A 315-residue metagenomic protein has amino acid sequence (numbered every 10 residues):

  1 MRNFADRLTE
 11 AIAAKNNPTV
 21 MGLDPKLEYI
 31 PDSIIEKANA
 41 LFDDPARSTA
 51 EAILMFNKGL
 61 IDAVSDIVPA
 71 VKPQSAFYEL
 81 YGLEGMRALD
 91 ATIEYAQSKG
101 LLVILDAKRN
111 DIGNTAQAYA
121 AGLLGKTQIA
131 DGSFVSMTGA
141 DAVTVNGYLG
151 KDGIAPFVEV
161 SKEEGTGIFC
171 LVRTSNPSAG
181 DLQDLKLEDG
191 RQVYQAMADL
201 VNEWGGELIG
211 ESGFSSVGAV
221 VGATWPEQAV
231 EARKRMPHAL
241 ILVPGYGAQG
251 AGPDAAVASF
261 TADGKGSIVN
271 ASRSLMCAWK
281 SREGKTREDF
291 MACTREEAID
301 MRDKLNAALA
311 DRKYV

Functional and structural regions predicted by a protein language model:
R2-S65, K285: N-terminal glycine-rich anion-binding loop in soluble enzyme alpha/beta folds
K15-T19, D66-P69, K99-L101, T138-D141 (+4 more regions): Short, well-ordered coil/turn segments that N-cap beta-strands
M21, V71, D106, V143 (+2 more regions): Conserved, mostly hydrophobic/aromatic
L54, A219, A223-N270, S274-A278: A C-terminal functional module that forms or caps the active site or interfaces directly with catalytic machinery
I61-V68, Y95-S98, V158-E163, R233-M236 (+1 more regions): Acidic (Asp/Glu)-rich catalytic clusters
I67-P69, P73-G132, S136, W225-Q228: N-terminal active-site wall of soluble small-molecule enzyme domains
D111-V217: Conserved anion-binding
A256-A262, C277-V315: C-terminal helical cap(s) of enzyme catalytic domains, especially alpha/beta-barrels
